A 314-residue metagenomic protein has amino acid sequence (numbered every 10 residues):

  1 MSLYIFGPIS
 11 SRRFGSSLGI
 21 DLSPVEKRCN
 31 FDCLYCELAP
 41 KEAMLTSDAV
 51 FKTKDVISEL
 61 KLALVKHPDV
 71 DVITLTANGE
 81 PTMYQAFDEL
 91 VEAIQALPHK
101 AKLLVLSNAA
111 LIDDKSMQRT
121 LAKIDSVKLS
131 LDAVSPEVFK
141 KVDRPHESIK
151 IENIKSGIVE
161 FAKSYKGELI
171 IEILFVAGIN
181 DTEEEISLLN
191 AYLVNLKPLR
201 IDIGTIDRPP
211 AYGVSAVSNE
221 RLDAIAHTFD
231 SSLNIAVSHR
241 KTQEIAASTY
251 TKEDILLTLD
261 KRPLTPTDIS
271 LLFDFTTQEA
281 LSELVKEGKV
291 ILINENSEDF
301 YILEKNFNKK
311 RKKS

Functional and structural regions predicted by a protein language model:
M1-R13, P24, S58, E183-S314: Auxiliary Fe-S-binding modules of radical SAM enzymes
F6, R12-K54: Canonical Radical SAM [4Fe-4S] cluster-binding loop centered on the CxxxCxxC motif and its immediate flanking residues
C36-P40, V70-V72, V134-V138, L169-I170: Short, basic/glycine-rich phosphate-binding loops at helix/coil junctions that contact nucleotide phosphates
A39-L75, Q85-E89: Conserved alpha-helical substructure of the radical SAM core
L62-K66, A96-H99, E160-S164, N195 (+3 more regions): Secondary-structure boundary motif
T74-E80, N108: Glycine-rich beta-strand-to-loop/alpha-helix junction loops that act as flexible
M83-R221: Conserved AdoMet/S-adenosylmethionine-binding subsite of the radical SAM
